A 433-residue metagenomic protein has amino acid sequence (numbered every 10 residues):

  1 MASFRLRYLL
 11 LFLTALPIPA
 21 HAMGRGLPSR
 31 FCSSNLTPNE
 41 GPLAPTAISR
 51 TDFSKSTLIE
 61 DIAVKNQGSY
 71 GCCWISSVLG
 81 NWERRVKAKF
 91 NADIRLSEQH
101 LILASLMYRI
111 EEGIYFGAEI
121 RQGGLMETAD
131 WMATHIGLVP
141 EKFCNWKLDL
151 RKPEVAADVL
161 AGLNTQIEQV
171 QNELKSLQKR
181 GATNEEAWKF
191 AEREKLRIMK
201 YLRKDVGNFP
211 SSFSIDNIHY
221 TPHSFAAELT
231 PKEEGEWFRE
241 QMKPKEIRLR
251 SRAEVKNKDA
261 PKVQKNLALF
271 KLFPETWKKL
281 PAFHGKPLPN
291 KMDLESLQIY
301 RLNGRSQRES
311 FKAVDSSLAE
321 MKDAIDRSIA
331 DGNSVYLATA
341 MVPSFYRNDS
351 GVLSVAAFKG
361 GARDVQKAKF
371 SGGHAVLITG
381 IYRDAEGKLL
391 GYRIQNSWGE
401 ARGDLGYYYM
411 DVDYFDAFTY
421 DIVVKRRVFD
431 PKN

Functional and structural regions predicted by a protein language model:
M1-L9: Bacterial N-terminal signal peptides that target proteins for export
Y8-P17: Bacterial N-terminal signal peptides
A20-G24: Boundary at the C-terminal end of the N-terminal hydrophobic targeting segment
G26-I59: N-terminal regions that are enriched for targeting/export leaders and immediately downstream pro/stem segments
I62, R193-N433: Active-site signature of cysteine proteases
Y70, W74-N91: Alpha-helical support elements that line or immediately flank enzyme active sites and cofactor-binding pockets
C72-I75, H100-L103, A129-M132, P140-F143 (+3 more regions): Structural recognition of the beta-strand scaffold that forms the well-ordered cores of secreted hydrolase catalytic
A92-Y220: Papain-like cysteine protease catalytic cores
